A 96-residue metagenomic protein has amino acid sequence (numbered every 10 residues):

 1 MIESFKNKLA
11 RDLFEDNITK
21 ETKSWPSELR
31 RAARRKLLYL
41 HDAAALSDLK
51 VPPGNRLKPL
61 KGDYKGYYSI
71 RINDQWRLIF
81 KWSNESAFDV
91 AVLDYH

Functional and structural regions predicted by a protein language model:
M1-L37: Arg/Lys-rich, positively charged N-terminal/basic patches that mediate binding to nucleic acids
K6, A33-K36, R56, L60 (+1 more regions): Amphipathic alpha-helical interface surfaces
R31-K50: Generic amphipathic, hydrophobic interface segment in small proteins and small subunits
A44-Y68: A short, surface-exposed loop/turn module that caps and links secondary-structure elements
L60-K61, Y67-H96: Enriched for short, Lys/Arg-rich terminal
